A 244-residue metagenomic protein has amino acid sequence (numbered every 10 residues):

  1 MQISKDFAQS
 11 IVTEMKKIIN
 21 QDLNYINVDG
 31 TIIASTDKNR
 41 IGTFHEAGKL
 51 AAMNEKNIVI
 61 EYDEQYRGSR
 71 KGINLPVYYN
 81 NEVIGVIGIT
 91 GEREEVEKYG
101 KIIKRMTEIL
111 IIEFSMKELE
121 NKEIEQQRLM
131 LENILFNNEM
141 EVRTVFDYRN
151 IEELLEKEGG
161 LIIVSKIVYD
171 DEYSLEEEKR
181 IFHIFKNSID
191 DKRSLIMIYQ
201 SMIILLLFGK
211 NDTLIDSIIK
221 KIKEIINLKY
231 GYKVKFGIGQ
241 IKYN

Functional and structural regions predicted by a protein language model:
M1-L131, N187-K192, Y199-Q200, N211-D212 (+1 more regions): Alpha-helical/coil-rich non-catalytic "connector" segments in signaling and regulatory proteins
M130-N244: Hydrophobic helix-rich structural segments at or within alpha/beta enzyme and signaling domains
